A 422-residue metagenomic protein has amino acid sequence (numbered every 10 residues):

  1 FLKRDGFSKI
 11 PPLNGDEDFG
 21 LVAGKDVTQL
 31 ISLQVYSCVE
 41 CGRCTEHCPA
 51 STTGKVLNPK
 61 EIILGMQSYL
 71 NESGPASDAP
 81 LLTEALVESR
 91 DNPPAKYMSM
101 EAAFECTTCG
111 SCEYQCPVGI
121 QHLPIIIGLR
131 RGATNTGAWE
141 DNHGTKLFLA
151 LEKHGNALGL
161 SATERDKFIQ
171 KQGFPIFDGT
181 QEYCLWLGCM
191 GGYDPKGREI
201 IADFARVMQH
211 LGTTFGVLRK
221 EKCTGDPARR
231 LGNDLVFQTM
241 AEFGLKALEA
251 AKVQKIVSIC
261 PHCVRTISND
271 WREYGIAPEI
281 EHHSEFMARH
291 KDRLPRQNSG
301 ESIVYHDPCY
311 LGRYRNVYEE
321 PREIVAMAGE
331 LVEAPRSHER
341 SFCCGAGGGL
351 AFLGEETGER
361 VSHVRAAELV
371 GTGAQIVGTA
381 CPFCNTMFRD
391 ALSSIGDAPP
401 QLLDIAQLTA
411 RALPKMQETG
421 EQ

Functional and structural regions predicted by a protein language model:
F1, E281, E285-F286, G300-Y314: Catalytic cores of enzyme domains
F1-G6, C48-K60, L64, H122-I126: Juxtamembrane/interface segments at transmembrane-helix termini
F1-L21, D26-Q29, L64: Membrane-embedded alpha-helical bundles of multi-pass integral membrane proteins
F1-S8, Q297, V304, E323 (+1 more regions): Membrane-interfacial helix-loop segments of redox and metal-homeostasis proteins, especially TM-loop-TM junctions
D26-V35, L57, E61, L70-T266 (+2 more regions): Iron-sulfur-cluster electron-transfer modules
C41-C44, C48, C112, C116: The canonical Cys-X-X-Cys-His
G54-E72, A79-L82, R322-A328, S337-R340: Active/binding-pocket-proximal capping segment
L187-H282, Y310-Q422: Cofactor-cradling patches in redox/metallo enzymes
